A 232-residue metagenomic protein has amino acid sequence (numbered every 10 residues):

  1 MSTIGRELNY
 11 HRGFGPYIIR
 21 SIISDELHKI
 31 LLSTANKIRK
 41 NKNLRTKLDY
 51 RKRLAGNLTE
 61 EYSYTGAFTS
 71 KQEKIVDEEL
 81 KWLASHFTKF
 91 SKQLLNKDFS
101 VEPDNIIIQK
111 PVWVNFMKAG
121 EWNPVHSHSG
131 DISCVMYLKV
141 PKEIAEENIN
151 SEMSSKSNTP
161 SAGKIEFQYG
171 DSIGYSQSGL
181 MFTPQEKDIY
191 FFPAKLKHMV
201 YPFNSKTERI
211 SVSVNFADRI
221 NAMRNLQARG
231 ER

Functional and structural regions predicted by a protein language model:
M1-E102, W113, G120-N123: Non-heme Fe(II)/2-oxoglutarate
F14-I18, S133, R209: Short hydrophobic/aromatic beta-strand or adjacent loop that forms the aromatic wall/cage of a ligand/substrate-binding
N105: Residue-level "micro-hotspots" composed of small/polar
I108-F191, E208, A222: Catalytic core of non-heme Fe(II) oxygenases with the double-stranded beta-helix
E121-W122, K195-M199: Histidine-centered metal-chelating micro-motifs
L138, L196, F216-D218: Short beta-strand segments enriched in hydrophobic/aromatic residues within well-folded beta-rich domains
Y201-S211: Ligand-binding loop in jelly-roll beta-barrel domains
N215-R232: Double-stranded beta-helix
